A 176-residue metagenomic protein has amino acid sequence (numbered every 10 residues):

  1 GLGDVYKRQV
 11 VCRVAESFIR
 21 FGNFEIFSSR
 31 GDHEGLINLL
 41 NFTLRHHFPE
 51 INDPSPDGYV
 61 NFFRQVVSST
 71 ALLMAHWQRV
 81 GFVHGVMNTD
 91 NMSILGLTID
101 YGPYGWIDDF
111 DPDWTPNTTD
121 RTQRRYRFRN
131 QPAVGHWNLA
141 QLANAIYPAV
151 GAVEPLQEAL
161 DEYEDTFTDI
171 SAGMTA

Functional and structural regions predicted by a protein language model:
D4-H84, L95-T175: ATP-dependent phospho-/nucleotidyl transfer catalytic cores
M87-M92: Hydrophobic residue at the +6 position relative to the catalytic HRD Asp in the kinase catalytic loop
